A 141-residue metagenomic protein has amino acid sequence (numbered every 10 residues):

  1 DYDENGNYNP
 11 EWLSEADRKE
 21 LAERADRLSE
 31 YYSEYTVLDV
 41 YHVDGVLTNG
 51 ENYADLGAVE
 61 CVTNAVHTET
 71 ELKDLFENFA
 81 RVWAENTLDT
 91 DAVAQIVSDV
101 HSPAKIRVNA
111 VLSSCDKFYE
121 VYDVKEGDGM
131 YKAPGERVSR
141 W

Functional and structural regions predicted by a protein language model:
D1-W141: Zinc-dependent metallohydrolase catalytic domains
